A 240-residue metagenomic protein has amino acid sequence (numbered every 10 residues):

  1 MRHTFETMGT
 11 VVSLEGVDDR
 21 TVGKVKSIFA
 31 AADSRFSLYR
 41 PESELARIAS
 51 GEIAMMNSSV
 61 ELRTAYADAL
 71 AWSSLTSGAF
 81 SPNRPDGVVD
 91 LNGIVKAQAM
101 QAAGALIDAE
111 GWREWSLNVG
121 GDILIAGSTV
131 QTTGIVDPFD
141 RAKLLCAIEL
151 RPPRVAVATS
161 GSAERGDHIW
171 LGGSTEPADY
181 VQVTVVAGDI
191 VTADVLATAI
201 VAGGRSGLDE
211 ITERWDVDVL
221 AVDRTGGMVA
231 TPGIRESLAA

Functional and structural regions predicted by a protein language model:
M1-A240: Mature catalytic core of soluble alpha/beta enzymes
